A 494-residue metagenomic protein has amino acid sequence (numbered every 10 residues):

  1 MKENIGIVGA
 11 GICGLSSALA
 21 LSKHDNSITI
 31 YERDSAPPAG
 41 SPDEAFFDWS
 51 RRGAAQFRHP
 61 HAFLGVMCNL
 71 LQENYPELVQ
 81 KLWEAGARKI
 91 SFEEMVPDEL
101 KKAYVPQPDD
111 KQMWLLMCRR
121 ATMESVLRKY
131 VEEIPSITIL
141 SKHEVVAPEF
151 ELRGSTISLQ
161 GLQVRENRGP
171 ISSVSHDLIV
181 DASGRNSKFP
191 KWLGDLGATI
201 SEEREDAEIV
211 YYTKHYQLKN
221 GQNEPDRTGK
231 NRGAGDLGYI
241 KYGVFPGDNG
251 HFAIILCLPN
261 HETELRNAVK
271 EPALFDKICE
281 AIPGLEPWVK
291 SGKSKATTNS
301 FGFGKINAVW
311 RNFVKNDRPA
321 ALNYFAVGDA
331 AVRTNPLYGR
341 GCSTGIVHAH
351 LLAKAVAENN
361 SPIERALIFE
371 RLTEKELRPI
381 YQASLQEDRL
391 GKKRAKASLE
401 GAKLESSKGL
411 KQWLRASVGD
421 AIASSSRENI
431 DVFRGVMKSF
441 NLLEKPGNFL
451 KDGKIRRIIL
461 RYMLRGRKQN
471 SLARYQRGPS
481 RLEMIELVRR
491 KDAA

Functional and structural regions predicted by a protein language model:
M1-C13, T29: Beta1/beta-strand and adjacent pyrophosphate-binding region of the FAD-binding site in flavoprotein oxidoreductases
S22-Q56: Glycine-rich FAD pyrophosphate-binding loop
P42, G65-M113: A conserved beta-strand/loop capping segment in the N-terminal third of enzymes that catalyze redox or closely related
H59-F63, D110-K129, A182, K188: Short beta-strand to alpha-helix junction loop
L100-R120, L159-G161, C257-H261: Helix-loop-beta segment of a Rossmann-like dinucleotide-binding subdomain
E133-K277: Predominantly flavin-linked oxidoreductase catalytic cores and closely associated redox partners
N260-A383: FAD/FMN-dependent oxidoreductases across multiple families
A353-A494: C-terminal helical "tail/cap" subdomain of flavin- and related membrane-associated enzymes
